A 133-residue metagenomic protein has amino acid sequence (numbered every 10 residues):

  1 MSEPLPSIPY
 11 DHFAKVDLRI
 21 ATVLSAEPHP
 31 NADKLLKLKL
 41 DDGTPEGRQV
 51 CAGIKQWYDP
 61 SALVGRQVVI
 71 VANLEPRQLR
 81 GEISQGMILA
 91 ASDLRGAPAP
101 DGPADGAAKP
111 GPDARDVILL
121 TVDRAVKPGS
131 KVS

Functional and structural regions predicted by a protein language model:
M1-S133: Phosphate-backbone binding interfaces of nucleic-acid-interacting proteins
